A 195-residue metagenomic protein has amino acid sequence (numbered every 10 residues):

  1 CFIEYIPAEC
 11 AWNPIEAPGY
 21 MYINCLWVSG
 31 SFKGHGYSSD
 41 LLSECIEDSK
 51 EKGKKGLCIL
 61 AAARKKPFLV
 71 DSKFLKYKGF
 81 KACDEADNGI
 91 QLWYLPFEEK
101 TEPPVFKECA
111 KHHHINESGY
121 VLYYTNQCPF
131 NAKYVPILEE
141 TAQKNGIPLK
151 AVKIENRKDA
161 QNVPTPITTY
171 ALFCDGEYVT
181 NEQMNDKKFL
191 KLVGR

Functional and structural regions predicted by a protein language model:
C1-E9, Y22, W27: Conserved beta-strand in the GNAT
C10-I23, K33: A conserved beta-turn-beta hairpin within the catalytic core of GNAT-like acetyltransferases that forms part
N24-G34, A62-A63: A short, internal acetyl-CoA/4′-phosphopantetheine-binding micro-motif in the GNAT/acyltransferase core
V28, G34-S49: Conserved acetyl-CoA-binding loop-helix of GNAT-fold acetyltransferases
S49-P67: Conserved GNAT acetyl-CoA-binding A-motif
L60-A61, K76-Y94, V179: Conserved catalytic-core motifs of GNAT/GCN5-like acyltransferases
C109-K144: Local sequence-structure signature of Cys/Sec-based thiol-disulfide redox active-site neighborhoods
G176-R195: Non-catalytic, surface beta->alpha helical segment in thiol-disulfide oxidoreductase systems
